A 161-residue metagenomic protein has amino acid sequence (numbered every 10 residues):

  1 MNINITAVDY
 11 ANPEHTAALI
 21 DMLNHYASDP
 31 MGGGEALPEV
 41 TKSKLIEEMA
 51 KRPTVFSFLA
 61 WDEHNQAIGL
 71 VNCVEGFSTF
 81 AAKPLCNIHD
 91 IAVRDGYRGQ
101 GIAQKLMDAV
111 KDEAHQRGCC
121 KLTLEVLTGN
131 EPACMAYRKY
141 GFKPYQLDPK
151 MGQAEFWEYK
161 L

Functional and structural regions predicted by a protein language model:
N2-N4, Y10, G118-L161: C-terminal "cap" of GNAT-fold acetyltransferases
I3-K83, H89, L147-K150, K160: Acetyl-CoA-dependent GNAT
A18, K105, P132: Charged catalytic carboxylate motif
G76-S78, G96, G129-E131: Short coil/turn motifs at secondary-structure junctions
H89, R94, R98, L127: Residue-level recognition of the GNAT/N-acetyltransferase active site
V93, G99-D112, M135, K139: Conserved acetyl-CoA-binding loop-helix of GNAT-fold acetyltransferases
